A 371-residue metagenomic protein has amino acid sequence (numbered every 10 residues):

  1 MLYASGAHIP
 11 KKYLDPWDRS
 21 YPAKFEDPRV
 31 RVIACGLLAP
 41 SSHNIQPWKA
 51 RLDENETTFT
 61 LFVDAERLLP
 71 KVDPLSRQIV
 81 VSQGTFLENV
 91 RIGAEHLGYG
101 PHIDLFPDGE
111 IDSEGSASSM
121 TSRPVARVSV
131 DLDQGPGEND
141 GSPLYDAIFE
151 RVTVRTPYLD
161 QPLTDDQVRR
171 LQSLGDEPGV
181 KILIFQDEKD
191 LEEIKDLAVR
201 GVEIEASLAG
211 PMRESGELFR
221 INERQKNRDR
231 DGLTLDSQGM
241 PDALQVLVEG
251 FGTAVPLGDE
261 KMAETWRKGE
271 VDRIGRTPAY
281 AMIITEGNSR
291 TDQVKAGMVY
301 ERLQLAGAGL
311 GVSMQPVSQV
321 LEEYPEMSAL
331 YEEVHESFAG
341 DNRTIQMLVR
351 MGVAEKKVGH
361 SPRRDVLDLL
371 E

Functional and structural regions predicted by a protein language model:
M1-E371: Acidic, surface-exposed loops and disordered segments
